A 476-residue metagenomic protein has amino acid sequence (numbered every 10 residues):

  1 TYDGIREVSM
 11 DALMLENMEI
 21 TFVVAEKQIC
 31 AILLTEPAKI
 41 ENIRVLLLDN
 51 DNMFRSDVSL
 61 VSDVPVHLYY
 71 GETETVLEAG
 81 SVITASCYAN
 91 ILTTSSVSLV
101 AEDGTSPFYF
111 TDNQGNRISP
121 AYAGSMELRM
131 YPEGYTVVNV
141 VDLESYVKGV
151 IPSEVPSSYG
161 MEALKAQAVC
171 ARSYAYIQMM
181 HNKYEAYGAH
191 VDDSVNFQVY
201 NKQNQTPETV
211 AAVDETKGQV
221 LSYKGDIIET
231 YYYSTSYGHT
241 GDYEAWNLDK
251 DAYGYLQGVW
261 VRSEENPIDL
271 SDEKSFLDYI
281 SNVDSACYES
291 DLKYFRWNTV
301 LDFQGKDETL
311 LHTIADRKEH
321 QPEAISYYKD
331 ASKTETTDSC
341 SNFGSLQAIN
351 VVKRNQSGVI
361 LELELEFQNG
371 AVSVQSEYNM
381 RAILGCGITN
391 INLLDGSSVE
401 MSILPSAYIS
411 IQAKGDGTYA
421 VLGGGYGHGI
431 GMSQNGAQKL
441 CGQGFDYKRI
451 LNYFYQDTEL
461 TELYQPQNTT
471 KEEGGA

Functional and structural regions predicted by a protein language model:
T1-A476: Conserved, single-site charged/polar hotspot
